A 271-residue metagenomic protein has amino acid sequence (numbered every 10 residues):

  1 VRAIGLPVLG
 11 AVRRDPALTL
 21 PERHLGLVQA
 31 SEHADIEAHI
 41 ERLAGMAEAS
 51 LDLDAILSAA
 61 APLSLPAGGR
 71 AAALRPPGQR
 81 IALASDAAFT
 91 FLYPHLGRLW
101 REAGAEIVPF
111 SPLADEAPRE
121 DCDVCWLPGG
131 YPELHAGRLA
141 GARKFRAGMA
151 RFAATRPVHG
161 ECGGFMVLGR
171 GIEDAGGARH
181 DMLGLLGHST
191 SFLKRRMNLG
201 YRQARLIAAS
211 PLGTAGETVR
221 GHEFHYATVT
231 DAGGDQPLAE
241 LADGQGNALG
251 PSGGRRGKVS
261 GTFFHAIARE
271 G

Functional and structural regions predicted by a protein language model:
V1-A73: Internal gly/pro-rich beta-alpha loop/helix module that stabilizes soluble enzyme cofactors or their anionic handles
R13-A17, P112-L113, G130, G163-G164: Short, ordered loop/turn segments at secondary-structure junctions
R14-L20, D115-P118, V229: A short acidic, often aromatic-flanked loop/helix-cap motif at beta-alpha or helix-coil junctions that lines enzyme
L20-G26, P94-L96, G137, R170-G171 (+1 more regions): Short acidic, glycine/serine/threonine-rich loops at helix termini
R75-P77, F89-E102, E106-V108, F192 (+1 more regions): C-terminal and late-domain segments of enzyme folds
G78-R151: Phosphate-binding active sites in nucleotide-utilizing proteins
P132-P211: Cysteine-nucleophile active-site neighborhood
